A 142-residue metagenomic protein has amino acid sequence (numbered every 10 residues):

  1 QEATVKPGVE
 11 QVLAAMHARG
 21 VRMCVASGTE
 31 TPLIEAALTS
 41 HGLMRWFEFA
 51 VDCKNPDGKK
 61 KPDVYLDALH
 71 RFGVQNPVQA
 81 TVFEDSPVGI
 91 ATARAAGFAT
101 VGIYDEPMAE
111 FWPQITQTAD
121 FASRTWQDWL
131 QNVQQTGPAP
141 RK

Functional and structural regions predicted by a protein language model:
Q1-V25, T31, E35: Short, acidic loop-to-helix structural element flanking the phosphoryl-transfer center in phosphate-processing enzymes
A14, T31, E35-K142: Asp-based, Mg2+/Mn2+-dependent phosphohydrolase catalytic module
G20, V25-A26, S40, E106: Short secondary-structure boundary micro-motifs
